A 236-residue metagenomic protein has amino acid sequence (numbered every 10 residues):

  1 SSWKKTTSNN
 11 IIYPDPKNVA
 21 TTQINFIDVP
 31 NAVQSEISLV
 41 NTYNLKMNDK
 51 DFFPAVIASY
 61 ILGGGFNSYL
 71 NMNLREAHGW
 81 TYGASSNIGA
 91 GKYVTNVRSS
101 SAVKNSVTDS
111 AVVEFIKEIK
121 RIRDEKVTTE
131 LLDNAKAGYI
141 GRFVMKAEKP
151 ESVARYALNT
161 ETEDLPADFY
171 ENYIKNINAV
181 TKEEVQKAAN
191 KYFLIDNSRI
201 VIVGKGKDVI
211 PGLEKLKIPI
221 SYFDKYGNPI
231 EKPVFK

Functional and structural regions predicted by a protein language model:
S1-L45, G204-K236: An aromatic/glycine/proline-enriched structural segment found at the starts of mature extracellular/organellar domains
S2-T7, G65, I119-K126: A generic secondary-structure signal for well-formed alpha-helical elements
K4-N9, N67, V144-E148: Secretory-pathway/luminal and periplasmic proteins that interact with or process carbohydrate-rich
N25-F26, S85-I88, Q186-N190, D208-V209: Generic recognition of flexible, low-complexity loop/linker segments
Q34-K46, A55, N71-D124, T129-K182 (+3 more regions): M16 family metallopeptidases and their MPP-like homologs
D49, N67-S68: Serine-centered coil/turn micro-motif
K50-I57, L62, R75, G212: PPIase-associated folding chaperone regions across multiple families
F66, V107, D208-V209: Short phosphate-engaging motifs
